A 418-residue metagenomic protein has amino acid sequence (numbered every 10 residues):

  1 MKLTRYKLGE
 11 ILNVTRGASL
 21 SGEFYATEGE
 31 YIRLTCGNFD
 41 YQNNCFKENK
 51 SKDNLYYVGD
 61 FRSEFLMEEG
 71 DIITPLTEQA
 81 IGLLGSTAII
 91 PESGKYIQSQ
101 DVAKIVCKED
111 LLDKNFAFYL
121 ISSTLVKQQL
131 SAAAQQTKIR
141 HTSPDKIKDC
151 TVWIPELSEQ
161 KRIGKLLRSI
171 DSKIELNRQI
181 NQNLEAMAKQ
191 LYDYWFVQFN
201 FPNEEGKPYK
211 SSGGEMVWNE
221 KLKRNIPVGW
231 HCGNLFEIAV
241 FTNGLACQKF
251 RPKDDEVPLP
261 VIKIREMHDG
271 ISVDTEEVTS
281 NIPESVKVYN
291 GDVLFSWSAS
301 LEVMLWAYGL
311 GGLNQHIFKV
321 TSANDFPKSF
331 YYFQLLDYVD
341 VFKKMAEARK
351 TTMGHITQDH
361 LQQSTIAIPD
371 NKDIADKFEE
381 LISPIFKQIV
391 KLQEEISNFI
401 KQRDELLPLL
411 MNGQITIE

Functional and structural regions predicted by a protein language model:
M1-S21, D149, W153-Y194, S212-A246 (+2 more regions): Non-catalytic DNA-recognition/assembly elements of restriction-modification systems
K2-T4, W153, N200, V228-H231 (+5 more regions): Extended non-membrane alpha-helical scaffolds
R5-F24, G37-I72, M216-L222, G233-R251 (+2 more regions): Sequence-specific dsDNA recognition surfaces
E10, Q198, N243-G244, F326 (+1 more regions): Secondary-structure transition motif
L20, K95-A103, L112, Q135-G164 (+2 more regions): A short glycine-rich beta-alpha junction/loop motif
S21-E28, E48-N49, A132-A134, G206-P208 (+2 more regions): Short coil/turn segments at secondary-structure boundaries
T35-C36, D53, V58-S122, K263-I264 (+3 more regions): A short beta-sheet element
Q190, Y194-K210: Alpha-helical scaffold segments that mediate packing/assembly in large oligomeric complexes
